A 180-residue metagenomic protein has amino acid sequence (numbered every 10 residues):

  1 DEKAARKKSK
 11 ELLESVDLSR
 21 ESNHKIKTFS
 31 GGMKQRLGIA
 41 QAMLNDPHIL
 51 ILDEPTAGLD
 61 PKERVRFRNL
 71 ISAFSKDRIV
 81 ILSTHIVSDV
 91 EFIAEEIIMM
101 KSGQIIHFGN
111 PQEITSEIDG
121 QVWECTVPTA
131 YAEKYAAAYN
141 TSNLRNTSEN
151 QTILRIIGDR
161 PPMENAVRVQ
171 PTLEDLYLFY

Functional and structural regions predicted by a protein language model:
A4-E21: Conserved ABC ATPase "signature" region
K25-F29: Conserved ABC ATPase signature
I39: Hydrophobic anchor residue at the start of the ABC signature
D46: Conserved catalytic motifs of ABC-family nucleotide-binding domains
L50-D53: Catalytic Walker B motif of ABC-type/P-loop ATPase nucleotide-binding domains
F108-G109: ABC ATPase "signature
